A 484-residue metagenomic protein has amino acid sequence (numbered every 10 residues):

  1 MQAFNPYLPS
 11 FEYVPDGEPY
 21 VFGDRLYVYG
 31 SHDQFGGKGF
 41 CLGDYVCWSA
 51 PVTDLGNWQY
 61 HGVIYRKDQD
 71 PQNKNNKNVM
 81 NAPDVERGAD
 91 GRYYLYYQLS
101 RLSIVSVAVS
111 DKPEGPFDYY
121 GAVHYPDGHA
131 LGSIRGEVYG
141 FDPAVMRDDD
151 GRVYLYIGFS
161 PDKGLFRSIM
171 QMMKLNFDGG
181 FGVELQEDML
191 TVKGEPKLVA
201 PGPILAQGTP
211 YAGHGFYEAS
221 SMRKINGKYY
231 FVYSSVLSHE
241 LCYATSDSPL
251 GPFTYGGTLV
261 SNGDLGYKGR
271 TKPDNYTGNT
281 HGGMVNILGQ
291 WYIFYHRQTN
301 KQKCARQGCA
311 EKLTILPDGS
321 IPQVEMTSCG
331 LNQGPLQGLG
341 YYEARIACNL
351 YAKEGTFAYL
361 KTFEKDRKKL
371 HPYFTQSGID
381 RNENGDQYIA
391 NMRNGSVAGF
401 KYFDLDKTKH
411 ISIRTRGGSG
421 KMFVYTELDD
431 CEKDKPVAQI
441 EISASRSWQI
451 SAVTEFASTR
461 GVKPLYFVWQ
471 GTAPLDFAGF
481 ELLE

Functional and structural regions predicted by a protein language model:
M1-E484: Carbohydrate-active catalytic/glycan-binding domains of CAZyme proteins, especially the secreted or lumenal ectodomains
